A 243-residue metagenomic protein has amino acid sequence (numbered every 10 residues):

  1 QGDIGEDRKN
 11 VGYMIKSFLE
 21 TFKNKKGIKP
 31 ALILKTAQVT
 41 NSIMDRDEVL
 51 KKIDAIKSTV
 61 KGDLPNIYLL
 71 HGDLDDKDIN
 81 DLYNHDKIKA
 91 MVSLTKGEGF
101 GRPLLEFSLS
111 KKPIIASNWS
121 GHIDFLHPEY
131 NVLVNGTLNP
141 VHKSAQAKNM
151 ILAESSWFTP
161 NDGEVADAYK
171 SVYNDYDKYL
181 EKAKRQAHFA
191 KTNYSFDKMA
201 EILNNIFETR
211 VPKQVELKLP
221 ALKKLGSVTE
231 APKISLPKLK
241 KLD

Functional and structural regions predicted by a protein language model:
Q1-D78: Conserved catalytic-core segment of nucleotide-activated headgroup transferases in glycan assembly
Q38, A147-D243: C-terminal amphipathic helix plus adjacent low-complexity, charged tail appended to glycosyltransferase catalytic
D76, N80-K87: Short alpha-helical donor nucleotide-sugar binding micro-motif in glycosyltransferases
K87-K89, K111, N118: A short alpha->beta transition loop at the rim of the catalytic pocket in nucleotide-sugar-dependent
K96: Aromatic "clamp/platform" in nucleotide-sugar-dependent glycosyltransferases that forms part of the donor/acceptor
G101-L104, W119: Short glycine/serine-rich donor-binding loops of glycosyltransferases
E106-F107, I115: Short hydrophobic faces within alpha-helices
P113-A116, V132-L133: Short hydrophobic beta-strand element within catalytic cores of glycosyltransferases and related nucleotide-activated
